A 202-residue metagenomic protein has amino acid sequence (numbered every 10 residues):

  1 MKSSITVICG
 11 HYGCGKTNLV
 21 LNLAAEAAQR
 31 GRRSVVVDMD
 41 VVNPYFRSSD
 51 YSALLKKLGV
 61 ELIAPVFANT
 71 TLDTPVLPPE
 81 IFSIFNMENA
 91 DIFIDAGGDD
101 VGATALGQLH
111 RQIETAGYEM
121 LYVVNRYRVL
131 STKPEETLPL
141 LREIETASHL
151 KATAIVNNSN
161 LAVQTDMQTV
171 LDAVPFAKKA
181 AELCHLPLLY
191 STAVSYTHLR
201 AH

Functional and structural regions predicted by a protein language model:
I8: Hydrophobic anchor at the beta1->P-loop junction of P-loop NTPases
K16: Conserved lysine of the Walker
L19: Hydrophobic positions on the alpha1 helix immediately C-terminal to the Walker A/P-loop
E26-T71: N-terminal phosphate/diphosphate-binding loop that engages ATP/GTP or pyrophosphate donors across diverse enzyme folds
I92-G102: Switch II (G3) loop of P-loop NTPases
Q108-R128: Inter-motif core of Ras-like GTPase G domains
E119-V124, K151-N160, E182-A193: Conserved beta-strand/loop subsegment of P-loop NTPase cores
T197-H202: Conserved small/polar residues in nucleotide/adenosyl-binding loops
